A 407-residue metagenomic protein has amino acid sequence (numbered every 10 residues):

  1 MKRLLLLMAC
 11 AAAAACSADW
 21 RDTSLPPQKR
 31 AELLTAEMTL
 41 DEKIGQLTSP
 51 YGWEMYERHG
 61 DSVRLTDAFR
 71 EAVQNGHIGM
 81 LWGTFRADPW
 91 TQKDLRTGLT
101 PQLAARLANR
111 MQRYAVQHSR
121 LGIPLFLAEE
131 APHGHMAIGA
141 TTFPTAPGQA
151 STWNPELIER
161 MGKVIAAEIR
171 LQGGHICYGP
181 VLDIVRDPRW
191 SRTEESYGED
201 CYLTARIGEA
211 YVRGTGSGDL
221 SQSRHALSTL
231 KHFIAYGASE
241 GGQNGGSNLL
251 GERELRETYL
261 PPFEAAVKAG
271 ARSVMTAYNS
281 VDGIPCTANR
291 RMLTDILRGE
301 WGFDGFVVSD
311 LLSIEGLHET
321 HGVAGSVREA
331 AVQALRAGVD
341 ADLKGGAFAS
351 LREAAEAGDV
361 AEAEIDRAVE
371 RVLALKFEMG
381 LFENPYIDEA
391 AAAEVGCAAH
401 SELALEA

Functional and structural regions predicted by a protein language model:
M1-L7: Sec-dependent signal peptide recognition, specifically the positively charged N-region followed immediately by
L7-S17: Hydrophobic h-region of N-terminal signal peptides that target proteins for export in Gram-negative bacteria
A15-A407: Glycoside hydrolase catalytic-domain context in secreted enzymes
